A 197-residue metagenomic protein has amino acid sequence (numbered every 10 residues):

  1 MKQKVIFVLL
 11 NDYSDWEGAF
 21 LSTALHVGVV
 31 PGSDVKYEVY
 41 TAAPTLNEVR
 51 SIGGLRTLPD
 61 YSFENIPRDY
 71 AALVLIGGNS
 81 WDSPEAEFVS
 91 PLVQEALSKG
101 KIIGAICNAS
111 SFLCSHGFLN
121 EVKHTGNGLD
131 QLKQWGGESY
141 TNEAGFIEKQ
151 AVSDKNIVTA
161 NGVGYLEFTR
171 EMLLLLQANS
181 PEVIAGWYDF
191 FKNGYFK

Functional and structural regions predicted by a protein language model:
K2-V8, Y13-S14, F20, V27-T45 (+3 more regions): Active-site-adjacent pocket-lining segments in enzyme domains
E48: Lipid deacylating catalytic domains
I52-D60: Short gly/ser/thr-rich secondary-structure transition/capping motifs
